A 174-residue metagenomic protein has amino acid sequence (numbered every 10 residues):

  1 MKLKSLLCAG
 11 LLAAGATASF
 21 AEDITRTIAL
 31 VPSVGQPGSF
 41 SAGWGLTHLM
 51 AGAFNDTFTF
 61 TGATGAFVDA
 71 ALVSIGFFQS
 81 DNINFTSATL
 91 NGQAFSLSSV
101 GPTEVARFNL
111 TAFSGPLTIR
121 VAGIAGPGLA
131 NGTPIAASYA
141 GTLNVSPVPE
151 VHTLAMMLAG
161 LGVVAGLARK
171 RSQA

Functional and structural regions predicted by a protein language model:
M1, M50, I124, M156-M157: Detector for methionine-enriched segments
L3-D23, A140-R169, Q173: Short, threonine-centered small-residue motifs that mark membrane-proximal processing/anchoring sites and TM-junction
E22-P147: Mature extracellular "passenger" or substrate-interacting domains of secreted, surface-exposed proteins
